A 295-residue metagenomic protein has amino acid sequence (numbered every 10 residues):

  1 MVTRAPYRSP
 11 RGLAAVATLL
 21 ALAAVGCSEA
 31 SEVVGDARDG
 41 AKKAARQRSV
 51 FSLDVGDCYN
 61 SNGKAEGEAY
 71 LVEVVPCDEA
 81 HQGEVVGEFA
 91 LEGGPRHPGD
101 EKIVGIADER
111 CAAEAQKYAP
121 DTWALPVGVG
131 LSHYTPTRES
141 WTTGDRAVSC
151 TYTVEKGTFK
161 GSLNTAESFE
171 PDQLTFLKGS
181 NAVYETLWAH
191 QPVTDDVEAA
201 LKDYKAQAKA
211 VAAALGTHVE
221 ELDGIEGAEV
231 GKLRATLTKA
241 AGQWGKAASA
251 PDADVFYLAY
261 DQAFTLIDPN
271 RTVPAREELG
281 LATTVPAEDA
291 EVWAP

Functional and structural regions predicted by a protein language model:
V2-V16: Bacterial N-terminal signal peptides that target proteins for export
L22-G26: C-terminal motif of bacterial Sec signal peptides marking the signal peptidase cleavage site
S28-S31: Bacterial signal peptide processing site
E66-L91, K178-A182: Compositionally biased P/S/T/G-rich terminal and signal peptide-adjacent segments that lie outside catalytic cores
L91-Y118, Y260: Long, charged/polar, surface-exposed segments that mediate recognition or autoinhibition
P120-A147: Amphipathic, coiled-coil-like alpha-helical scaffolding segments used for oligomerization/assembly
T158-T194: Surface-exposed beta-loop interaction hotspot
G179-A248, V255-A294: Alpha-helical segments in soluble extracytoplasmic regions
